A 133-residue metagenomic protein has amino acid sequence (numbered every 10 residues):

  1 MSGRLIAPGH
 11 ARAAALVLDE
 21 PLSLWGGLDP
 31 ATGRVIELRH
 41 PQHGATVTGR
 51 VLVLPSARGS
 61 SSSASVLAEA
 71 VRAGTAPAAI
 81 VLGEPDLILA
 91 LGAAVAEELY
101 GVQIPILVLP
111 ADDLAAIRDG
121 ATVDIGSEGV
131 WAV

Functional and structural regions predicted by a protein language model:
R4-A7, A11, L16-S127, W131: Feature captures the catalytic cores and cofactor-binding loops of soluble hydro-lyases/lyases that act on carboxylate
